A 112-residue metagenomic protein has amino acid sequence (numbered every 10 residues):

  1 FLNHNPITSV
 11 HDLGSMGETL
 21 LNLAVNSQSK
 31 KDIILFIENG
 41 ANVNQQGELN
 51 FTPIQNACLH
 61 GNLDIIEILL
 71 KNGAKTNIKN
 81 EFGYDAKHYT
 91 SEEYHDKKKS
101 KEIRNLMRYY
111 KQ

Functional and structural regions predicted by a protein language model:
F1-L23: N-terminal segments that cap or nucleate solenoid repeat domains
L2-T8, I34-N42, E67-K75, R108-Q112: Ankyrin repeat domain, specifically the short helix-to-loop turn at the C-terminus of the second helix of each repeat
T8-S9, V43, T76, E93 (+1 more regions): Alpha-solenoid repeat scaffolds
D12-L20, Q46-T52, K79-D85: Ankyrin-repeat boundary/"N-cap" motif
L20, L35, G47, T52-I68 (+1 more regions): Structured catalytic/translocation cores of nucleotide/phosphate-coupled proteins
L23-S29, N56-N62, Y89-D96: Ankyrin repeat A-helix N-terminal signature
K31-D32, D64-I65, K98-I103: Conserved ankyrin/ankyrin-like repeat signature
N72, S91-Q112: Ankyrin-repeat-protein effector appendages
